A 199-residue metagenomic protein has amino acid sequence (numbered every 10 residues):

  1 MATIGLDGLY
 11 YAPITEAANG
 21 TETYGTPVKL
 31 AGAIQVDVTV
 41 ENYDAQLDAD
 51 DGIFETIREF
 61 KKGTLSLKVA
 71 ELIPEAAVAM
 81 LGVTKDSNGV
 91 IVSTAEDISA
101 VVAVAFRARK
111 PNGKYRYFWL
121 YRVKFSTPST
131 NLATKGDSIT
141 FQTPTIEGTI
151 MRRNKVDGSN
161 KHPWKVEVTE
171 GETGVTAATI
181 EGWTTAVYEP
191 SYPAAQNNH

Functional and structural regions predicted by a protein language model:
M1-A77, F125-T140: Solvent-exposed edge beta-strands and adjacent loop segments that serve as assembly or binding interfaces
P13-I14, Y115, T149-N154: Short secondary-structure transition/capping segments
Y24-L30, Y117-V123, N160-V168: Short amphipathic beta-strand/extended segments with alternating polar/hydrophobic composition
D51, A79-G82, Y117-W119, N131-K135 (+1 more regions): Surface-exposed beta-strand edges and their flanking turn/coil or helix-capping segments
E55-Y121: Structured, beta-strand-rich domain cores that present glycine/charged loop surfaces used to bind extended ligands
P128-H199: Mixed-charge, glycine-accented linear interaction segment located at domain edges/termini
